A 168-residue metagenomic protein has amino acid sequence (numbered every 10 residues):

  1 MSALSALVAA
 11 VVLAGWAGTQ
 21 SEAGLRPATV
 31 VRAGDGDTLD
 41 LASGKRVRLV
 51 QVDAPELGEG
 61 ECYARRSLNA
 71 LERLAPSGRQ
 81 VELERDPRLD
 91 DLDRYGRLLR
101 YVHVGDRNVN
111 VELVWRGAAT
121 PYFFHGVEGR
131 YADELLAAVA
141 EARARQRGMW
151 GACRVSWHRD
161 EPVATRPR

Functional and structural regions predicted by a protein language model:
S2-R168: Small beta-barrel nucleic-acid-binding modules, primarily SNase/OB-fold domains and secondarily Tudor-like barrels
